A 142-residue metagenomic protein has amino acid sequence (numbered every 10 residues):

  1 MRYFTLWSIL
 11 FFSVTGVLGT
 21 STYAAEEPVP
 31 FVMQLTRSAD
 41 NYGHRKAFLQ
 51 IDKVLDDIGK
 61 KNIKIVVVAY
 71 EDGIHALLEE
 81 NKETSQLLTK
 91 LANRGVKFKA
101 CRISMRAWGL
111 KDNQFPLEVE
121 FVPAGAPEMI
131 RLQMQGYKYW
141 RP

Functional and structural regions predicted by a protein language model:
M1-F4: Positively charged n-region of N-terminal signal peptides that target proteins for export
W7-V17: Bacterial N-terminal signal peptides
T20-P142: Secreted/extracellular ectodomain signature
